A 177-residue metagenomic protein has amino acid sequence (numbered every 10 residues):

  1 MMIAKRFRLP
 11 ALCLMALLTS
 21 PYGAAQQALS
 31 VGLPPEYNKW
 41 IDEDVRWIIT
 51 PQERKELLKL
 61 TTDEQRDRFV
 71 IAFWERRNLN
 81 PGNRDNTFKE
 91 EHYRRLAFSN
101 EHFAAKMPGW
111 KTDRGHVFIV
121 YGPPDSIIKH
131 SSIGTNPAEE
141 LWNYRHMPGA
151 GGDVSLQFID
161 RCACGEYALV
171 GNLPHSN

Functional and structural regions predicted by a protein language model:
M1-M2, A25: Initiator methionine at the very start of the polypeptide chain
M2-A11: Bacterial N-terminal signal peptides that target proteins for export
A4, S20-P21: N-terminal compositionally biased, intrinsically disordered segments and leader/signal-like regions
P10-S20: Bacterial N-terminal signal peptides
A25-N177: Residues within mature, well-folded domains
